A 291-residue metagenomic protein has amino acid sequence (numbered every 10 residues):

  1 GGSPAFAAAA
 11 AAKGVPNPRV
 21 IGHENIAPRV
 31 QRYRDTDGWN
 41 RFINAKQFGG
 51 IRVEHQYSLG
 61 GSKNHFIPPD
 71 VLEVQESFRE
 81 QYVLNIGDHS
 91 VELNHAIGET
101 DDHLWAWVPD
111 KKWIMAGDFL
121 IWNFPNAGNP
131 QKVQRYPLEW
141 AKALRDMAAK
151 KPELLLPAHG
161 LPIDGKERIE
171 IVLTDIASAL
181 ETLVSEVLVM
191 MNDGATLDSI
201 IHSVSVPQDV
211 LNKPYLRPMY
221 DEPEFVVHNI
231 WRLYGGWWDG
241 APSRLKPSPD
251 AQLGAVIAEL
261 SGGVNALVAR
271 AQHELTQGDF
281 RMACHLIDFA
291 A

Functional and structural regions predicted by a protein language model:
G1-V74, R79, V83, E186: Active-site HxH/HxHxD metal-binding segment of metal-dependent hydrolases
F6, V91-N94, I287: Short, charged, low-hydrophobicity "junction" segments
I26-P28, I121, I163, Q208: Surface-exposed, flexible loop/turn segments at secondary-structure boundaries
W39, G50-H55, L59, K63 (+2 more regions): Accessory terminal helices/loops
F66, L72, Q81-N85, S90-D193: Metallo-beta-lactamase
